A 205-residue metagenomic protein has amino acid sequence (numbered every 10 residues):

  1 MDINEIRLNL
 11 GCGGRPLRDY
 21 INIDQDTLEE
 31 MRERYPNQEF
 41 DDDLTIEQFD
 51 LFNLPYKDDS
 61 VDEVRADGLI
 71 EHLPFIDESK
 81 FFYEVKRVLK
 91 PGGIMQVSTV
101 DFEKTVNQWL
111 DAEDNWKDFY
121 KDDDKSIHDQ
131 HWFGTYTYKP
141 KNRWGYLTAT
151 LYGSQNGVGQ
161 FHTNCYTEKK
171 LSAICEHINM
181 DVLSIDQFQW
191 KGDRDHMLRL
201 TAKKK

Functional and structural regions predicted by a protein language model:
M1, N37, K191-D193: Sterically constrained small-residue positions within well-ordered secondary structures of folded domains
D2, D24-T27, T45, N142 (+2 more regions): Serine/threonine-rich low-complexity intrinsically disordered regions
D2-L8, C12, E168, S184-Q187: SAM-dependent nucleic-acid methyltransferase catalytic core
E5-N107, L200-K204: Conserved SAM-binding loop
D77-E84, K90, I94-K203: S-adenosyl-L-methionine-dependent methyltransferase catalytic module, highlighting the catalytic core
